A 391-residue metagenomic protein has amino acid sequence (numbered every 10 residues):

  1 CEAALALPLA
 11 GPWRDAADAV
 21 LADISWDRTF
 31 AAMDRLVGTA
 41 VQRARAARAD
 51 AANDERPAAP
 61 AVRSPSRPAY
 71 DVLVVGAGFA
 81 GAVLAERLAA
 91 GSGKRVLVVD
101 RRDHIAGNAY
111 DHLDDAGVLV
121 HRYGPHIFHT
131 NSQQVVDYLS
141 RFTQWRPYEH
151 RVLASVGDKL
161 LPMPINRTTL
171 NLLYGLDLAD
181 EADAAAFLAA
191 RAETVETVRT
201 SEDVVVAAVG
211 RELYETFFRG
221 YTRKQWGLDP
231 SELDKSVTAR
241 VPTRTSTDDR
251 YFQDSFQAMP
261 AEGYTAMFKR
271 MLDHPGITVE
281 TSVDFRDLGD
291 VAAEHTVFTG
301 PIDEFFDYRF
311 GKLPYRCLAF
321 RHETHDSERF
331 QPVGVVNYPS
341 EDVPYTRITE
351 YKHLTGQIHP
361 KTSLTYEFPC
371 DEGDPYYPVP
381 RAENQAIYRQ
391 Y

Functional and structural regions predicted by a protein language model:
L9-R35: A charged, aromatic-enriched C-terminal amphipathic alpha-helix characteristic of glycosyltransferases across folds
W26, F79-G81, D103-I105, T168 (+6 more regions): Short, solvent-exposed loop/turn segments at secondary-structure junctions
W26-V62: C-terminal alpha-helical cap of glycosyltransferases
P65-A80, L97: Beta1/beta-strand and adjacent pyrophosphate-binding region of the FAD-binding site in flavoprotein oxidoreductases
E86-D115: Glycine-rich FAD pyrophosphate-binding loop
A116-R191: Dinucleotide-binding Rossmann-like beta1-alpha1 core, especially the glycine-rich loop that anchors the ADP
G157-H295, T299-Y308: Active-site/ligand-binding neighborhood in enzyme catalytic cores
E294, E304-Y391: C-terminal segments that line or cap access tunnels to active or ligand-binding sites in enzymes and enzyme-associated
